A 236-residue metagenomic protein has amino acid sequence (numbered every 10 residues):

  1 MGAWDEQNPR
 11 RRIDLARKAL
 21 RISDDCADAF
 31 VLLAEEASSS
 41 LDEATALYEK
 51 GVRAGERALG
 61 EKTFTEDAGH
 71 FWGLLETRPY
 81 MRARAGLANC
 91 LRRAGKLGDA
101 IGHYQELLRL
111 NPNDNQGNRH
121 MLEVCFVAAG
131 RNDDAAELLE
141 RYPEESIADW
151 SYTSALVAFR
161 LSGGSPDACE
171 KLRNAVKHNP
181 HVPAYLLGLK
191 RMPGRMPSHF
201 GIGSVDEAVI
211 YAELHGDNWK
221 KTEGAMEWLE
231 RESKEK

Functional and structural regions predicted by a protein language model:
M1-I22, A85-R93: Alpha-helical segment of the N-proximal tetratricopeptide repeat
E6-P9, L33, S38-S40, A94 (+2 more regions): Structural motif corresponding to the intra-repeat A-B loop/turn of tetratricopeptide repeats
A19, V52-T77, L108-L110: Flexible helix-coil transition and linker loops at the boundaries of alpha-helical arrays
D25, W72-P79, K96, D114 (+1 more regions): Structural signature of alpha-solenoid helical repeat junctions
A29, E61, A83, G117-N118 (+2 more regions): TPR alpha-solenoid repeat register
L41-L59, Q105-P112, G130-D133, E137-A148 (+1 more regions): TPR/TPR-like (Sel1-like) alpha-helical repeat modules
L156-K236: Long, ordered, amphipathic alpha-helical scaffolds
